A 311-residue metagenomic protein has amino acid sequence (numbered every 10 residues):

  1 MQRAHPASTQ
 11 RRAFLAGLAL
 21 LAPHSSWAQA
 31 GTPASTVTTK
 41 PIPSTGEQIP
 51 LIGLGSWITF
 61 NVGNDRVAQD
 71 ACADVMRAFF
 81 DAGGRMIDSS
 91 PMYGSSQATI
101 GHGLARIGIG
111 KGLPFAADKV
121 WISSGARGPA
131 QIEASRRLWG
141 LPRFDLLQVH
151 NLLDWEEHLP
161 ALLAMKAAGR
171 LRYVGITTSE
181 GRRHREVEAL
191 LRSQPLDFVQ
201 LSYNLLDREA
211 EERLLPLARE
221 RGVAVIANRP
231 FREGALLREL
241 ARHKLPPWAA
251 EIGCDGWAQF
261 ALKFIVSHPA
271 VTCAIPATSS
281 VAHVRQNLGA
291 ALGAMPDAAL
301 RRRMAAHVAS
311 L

Functional and structural regions predicted by a protein language model:
Q2-L113: N-terminal binding-site loop/beta-alpha segment at the start of enzyme catalytic domains that lines or forms
T39, M76, Q97, G101 (+6 more regions): Generic structural signal for well-ordered alpha-helices, preferentially at hydrophobic/aromatic core positions
I42, F198, R213-L311: Structured C-terminal cap/extension of enzyme domains
I42, L54, I87, I100 (+6 more regions): Conserved, mostly hydrophobic/aromatic
I49-I52, G84-R85, G110-P114, L141-D145 (+4 more regions): Short, well-ordered coil/turn segments that N-cap beta-strands
I58, P91-Y93, V120-I122, L153 (+4 more regions): Active-site-proximal loop/turn and secondary-structure-junction residues that shape catalytic pockets, frequently
A82, M165, S267-V271: A structural motif corresponding to the C-terminal end of an alpha-helix and its immediate exit/capping segment
I122-E209, R213, E220-I226: Glycine/proline-rich, positively charged, aromatic-decorated active-site loop/lid region on the catalytic face
